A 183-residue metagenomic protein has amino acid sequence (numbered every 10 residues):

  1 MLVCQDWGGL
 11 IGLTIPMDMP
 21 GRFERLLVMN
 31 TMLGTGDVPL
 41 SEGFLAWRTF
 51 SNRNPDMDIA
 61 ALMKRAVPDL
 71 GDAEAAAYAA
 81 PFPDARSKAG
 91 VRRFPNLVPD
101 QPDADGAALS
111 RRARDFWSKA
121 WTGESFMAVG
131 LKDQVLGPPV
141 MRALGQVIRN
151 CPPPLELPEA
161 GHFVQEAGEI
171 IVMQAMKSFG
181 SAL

Functional and structural regions predicted by a protein language model:
M1-V38: Conserved hydrolase catalytic core segment
W7, L13-T14, F23, W47 (+6 more regions): Tryptophan-centric aromatic hotspots in well-structured domains and transmembrane helices
T14, P138-P139, A167-I170: Generic recognition of short, well-ordered alpha-helical segments
G34, Q134-G137, H162-Q165: Nucleotide-sugar-dependent glycosyltransferase donor-binding/catalytic pocket residues
T35-F94, V98, D105-A108: Helix-rich cap/lid subdomain of alpha/beta-hydrolase
S87-Q146, P153-E156: Conserved serine/cysteine hydrolase catalytic core
N150-L183: Catalytic active-site module of serine/aspartate enzymes centered on a nucleophile-bearing elbow/loop
